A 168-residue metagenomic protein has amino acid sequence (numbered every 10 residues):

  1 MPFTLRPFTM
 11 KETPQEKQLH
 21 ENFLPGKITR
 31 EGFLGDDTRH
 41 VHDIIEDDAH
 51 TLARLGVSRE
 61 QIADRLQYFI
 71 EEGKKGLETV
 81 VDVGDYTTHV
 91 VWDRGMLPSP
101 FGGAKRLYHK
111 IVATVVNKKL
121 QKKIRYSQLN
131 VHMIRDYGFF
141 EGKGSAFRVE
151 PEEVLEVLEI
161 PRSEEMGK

Functional and structural regions predicted by a protein language model:
F3-K168: Alpha-helical interaction/linker modules in multidomain eukaryotic proteins
